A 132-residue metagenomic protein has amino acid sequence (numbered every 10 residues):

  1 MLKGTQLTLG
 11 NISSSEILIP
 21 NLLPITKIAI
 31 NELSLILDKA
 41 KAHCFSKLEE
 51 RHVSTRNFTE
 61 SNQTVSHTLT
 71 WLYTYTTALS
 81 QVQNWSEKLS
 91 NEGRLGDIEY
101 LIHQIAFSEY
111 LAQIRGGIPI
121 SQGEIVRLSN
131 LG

Functional and structural regions predicted by a protein language model:
M1-G132: Flavin-dependent oxidoreductase catalytic core characteristic of acyl-CoA dehydrogenase/oxidase-like enzymes
